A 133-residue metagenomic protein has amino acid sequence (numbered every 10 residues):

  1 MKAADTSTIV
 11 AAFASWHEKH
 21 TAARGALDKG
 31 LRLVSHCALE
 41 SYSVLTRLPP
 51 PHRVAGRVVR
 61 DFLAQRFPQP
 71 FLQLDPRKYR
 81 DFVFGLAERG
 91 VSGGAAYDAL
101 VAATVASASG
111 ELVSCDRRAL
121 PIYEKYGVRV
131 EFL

Functional and structural regions predicted by a protein language model:
M1, A102-L133: Acidic, PIN/NYN-like endoribonuclease modules and their adjacent C-terminal/linker elements
M1-S35, L48-V58, Y126: Short, well-structured N-terminal submotif of metal-dependent ribonuclease cores
A4-D5, L33-S35, G94-A95, D116 (+1 more regions): Histidine- and aromatic-rich ligand-binding microenvironments
S7-T8, E40-Y42, A99-L100, R118: Active-site phosphate/pyrophosphate-handling residues
H17, Y42-R89: Active-site-proximal, substrate-binding regions of enzyme catalytic domains and RNA-binding/basic surfaces
D28-R32, P68-Q69, S107-G110, V128: Short glycine/proline-enriched coil/turn segments at helix->beta-strand junctions
Q69-R117: Active-site neighborhoods of divalent-metal-dependent phosphate/nucleic-acid chemistry enzymes
